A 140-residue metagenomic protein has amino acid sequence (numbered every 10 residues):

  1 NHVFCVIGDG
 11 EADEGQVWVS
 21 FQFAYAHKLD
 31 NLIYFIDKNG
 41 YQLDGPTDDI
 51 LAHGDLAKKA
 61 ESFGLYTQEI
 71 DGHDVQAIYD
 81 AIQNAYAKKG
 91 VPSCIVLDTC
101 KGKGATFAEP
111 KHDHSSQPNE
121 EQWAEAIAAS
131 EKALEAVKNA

Functional and structural regions predicted by a protein language model:
N1-A140: Glycine-rich ThDP/TPP pyrophosphate-binding loop and its adjacent helix/strand module within ThDP-dependent enzymes
